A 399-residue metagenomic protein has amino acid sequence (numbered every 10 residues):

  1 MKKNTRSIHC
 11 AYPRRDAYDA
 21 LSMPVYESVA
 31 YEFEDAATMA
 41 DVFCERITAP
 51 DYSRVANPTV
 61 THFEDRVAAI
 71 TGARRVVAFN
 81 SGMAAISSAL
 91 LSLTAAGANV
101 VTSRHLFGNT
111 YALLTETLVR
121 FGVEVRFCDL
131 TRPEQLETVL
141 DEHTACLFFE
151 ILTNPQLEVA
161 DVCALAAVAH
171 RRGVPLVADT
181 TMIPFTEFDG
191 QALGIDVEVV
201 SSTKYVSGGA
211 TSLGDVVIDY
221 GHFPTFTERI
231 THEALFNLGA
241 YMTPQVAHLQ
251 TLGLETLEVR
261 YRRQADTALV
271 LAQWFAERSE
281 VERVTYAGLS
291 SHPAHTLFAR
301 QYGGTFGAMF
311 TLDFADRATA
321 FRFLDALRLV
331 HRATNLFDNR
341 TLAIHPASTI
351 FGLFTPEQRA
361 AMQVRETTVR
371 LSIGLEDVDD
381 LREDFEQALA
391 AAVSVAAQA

Functional and structural regions predicted by a protein language model:
M1-I47, A397-A399: N-terminal glycine-rich, Lys/His-bearing helix-loop that initiates the first secondary-structure elements of many
S7-P13, R75-E280, T285: Conserved PLP-enzyme active-site core in the AAT-like
Y12-R14, E27-F33, K204, T256 (+5 more regions): Glycine-rich beta-alpha junction loops
A30, D35-S87, N109-E116: Conserved N-terminal alpha-helix of the aminotransferase class I/II PLP-enzyme fold
E32-A36, P224-T225, L257, R317-A320 (+2 more regions): Short, acidic Gly/Pro/Ser/Thr-rich loop/turn segments
T48, R74, L213, V246 (+3 more regions): Short amphipathic alpha-helical segments
T115, E124, T138, R260 (+3 more regions): PLP-dependent enzyme catalytic core of the Aspartate aminotransferase-like
V281-V369, I373: Conserved C-terminal alpha-helix-loop-beta "cap" of PLP-dependent enzymes that closes/shapes the active-site mouth
